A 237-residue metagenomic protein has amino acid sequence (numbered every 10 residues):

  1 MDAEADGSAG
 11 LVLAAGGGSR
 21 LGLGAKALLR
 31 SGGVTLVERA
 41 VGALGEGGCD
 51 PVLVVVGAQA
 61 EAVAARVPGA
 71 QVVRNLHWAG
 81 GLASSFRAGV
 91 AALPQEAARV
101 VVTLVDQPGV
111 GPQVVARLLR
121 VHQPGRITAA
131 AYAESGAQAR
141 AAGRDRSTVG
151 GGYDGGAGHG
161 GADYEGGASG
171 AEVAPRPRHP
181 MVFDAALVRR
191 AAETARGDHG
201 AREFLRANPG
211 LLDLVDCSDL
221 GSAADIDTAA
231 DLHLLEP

Functional and structural regions predicted by a protein language model:
M1-G7, A195-P237: Conserved alpha/beta core of the MobA/IspD/sugar-nucleotide pyrophosphorylase nucleotidyltransferase superfamily
D2-Y153, Y164-P177, G210-C217: Nucleotide and nucleotide-moiety/phosphate-recognizing core
R20, A62-V63, R190, D225 (+1 more regions): Phosphate- and divalent-cation-binding pockets in alpha/beta enzyme and binding domains that engage nucleotide-derived
L29-S31, V182-F183, D225-D227: Short beta-strand-to-turn element immediately C-terminal to the catalytic PLP-Schiff-base lysine in fold type I
A60, F86, V115, V188 (+2 more regions): A general structural signal for well-ordered alpha-helical segments in protein cores
Q107, H179-V182, E193, A223-A224: A residue-level structural signature of the nucleotidyltransferase/glycosyltransferase Rossmann-like core
A157-H159: Compositionally biased, low-complexity flexible segments
R178-R190, A229: Conserved nucleotide-sugar donor-binding and metal-coordinating catalytic region shared by glycosyltransferases
